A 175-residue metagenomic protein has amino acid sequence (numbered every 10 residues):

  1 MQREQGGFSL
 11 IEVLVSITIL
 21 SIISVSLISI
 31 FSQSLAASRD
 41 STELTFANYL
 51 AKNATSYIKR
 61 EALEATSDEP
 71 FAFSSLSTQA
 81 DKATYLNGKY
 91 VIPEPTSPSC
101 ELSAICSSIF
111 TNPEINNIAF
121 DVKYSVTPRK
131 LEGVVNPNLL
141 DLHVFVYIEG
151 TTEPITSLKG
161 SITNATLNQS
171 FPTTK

Functional and structural regions predicted by a protein language model:
M1-G7, T173-K175: Short, Lys/Arg-enriched, disordered terminal segments
E4-N53, A65: Aliphatic-rich helix starts adjacent to a transmembrane/signal segment
N53-K175: Low-complexity, Gly/Pro-rich coil/beta segments used as flexible assembly/activation regions
